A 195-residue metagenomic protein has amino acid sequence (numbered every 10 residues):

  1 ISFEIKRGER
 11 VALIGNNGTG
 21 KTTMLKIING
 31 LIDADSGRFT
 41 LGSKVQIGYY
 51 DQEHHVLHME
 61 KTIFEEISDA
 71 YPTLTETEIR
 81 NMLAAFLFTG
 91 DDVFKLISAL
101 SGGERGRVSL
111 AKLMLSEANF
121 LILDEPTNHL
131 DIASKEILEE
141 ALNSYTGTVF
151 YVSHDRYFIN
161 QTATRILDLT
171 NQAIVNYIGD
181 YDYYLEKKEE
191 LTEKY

Functional and structural regions predicted by a protein language model:
I1-Y195: ABC ATP-binding cassette signature C-motif
